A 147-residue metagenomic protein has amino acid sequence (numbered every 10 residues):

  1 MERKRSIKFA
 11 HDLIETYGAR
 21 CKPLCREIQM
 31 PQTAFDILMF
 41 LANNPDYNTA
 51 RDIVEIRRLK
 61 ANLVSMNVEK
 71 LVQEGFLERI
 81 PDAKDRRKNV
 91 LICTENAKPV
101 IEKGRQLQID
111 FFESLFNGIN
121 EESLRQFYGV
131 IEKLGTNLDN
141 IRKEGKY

Functional and structural regions predicted by a protein language model:
M1, E122-Y147: C-terminal regulatory/oligomerization modules of transcriptional regulators
M1-I28, E74: N-terminal leader segment of winged-helix/HTH proteins
A10, L38-L41, I131: Hydrophobic structural patches
I14, R57, I101, Q108 (+2 more regions): Short amphipathic alpha-helical/adjacent loop interface patches that line ligand and macromolecule-binding sites
A19-L63: N-terminal helix-turn-helix DNA-binding core of bacterial DNA-binding proteins
K70-Q126: Charged, amphipathic alpha-helical coiled-coil/dimerization segments
